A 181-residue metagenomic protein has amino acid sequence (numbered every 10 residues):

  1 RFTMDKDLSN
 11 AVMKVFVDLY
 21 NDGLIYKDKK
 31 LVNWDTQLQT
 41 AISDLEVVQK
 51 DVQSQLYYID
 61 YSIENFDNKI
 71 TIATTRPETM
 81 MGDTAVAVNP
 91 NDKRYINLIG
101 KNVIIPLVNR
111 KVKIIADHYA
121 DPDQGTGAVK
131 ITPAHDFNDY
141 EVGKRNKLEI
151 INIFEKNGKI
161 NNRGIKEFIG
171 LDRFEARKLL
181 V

Functional and structural regions predicted by a protein language model:
R1-R163, D172-R177: NTP-handling and nucleic-acid-processing catalytic cores
L180-V181: Extended alpha-helical assembly domains of large eukaryotic scaffold proteins
